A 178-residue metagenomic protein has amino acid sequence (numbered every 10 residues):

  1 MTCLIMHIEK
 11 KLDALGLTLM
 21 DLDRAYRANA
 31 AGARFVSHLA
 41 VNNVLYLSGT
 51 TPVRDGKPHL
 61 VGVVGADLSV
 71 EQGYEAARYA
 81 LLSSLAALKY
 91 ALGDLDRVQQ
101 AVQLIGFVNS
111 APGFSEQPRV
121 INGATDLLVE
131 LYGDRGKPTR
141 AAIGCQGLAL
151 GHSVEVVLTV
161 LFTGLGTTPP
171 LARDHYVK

Functional and structural regions predicted by a protein language model:
M1-V102, S110-K178: N-terminal presequence-like segments and the immediate start of the first folded domain
